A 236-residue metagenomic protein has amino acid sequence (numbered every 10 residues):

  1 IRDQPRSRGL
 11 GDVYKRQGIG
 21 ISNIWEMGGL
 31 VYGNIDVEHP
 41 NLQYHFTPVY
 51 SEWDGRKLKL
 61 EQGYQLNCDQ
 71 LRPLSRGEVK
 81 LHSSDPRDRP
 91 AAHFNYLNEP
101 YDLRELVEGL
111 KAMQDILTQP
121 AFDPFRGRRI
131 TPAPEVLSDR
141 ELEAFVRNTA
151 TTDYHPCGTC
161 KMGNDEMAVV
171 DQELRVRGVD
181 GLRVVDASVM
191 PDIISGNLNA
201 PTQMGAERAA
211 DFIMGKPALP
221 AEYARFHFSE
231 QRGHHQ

Functional and structural regions predicted by a protein language model:
I1-Y14: Single conserved hydrophobic/aromatic residue that forms the stacking wall/gate of nucleotide- or nucleobase-binding
R16-P201, A209-Q236: FAD-dependent oxidoreductase catalytic-site/capping-region signature
